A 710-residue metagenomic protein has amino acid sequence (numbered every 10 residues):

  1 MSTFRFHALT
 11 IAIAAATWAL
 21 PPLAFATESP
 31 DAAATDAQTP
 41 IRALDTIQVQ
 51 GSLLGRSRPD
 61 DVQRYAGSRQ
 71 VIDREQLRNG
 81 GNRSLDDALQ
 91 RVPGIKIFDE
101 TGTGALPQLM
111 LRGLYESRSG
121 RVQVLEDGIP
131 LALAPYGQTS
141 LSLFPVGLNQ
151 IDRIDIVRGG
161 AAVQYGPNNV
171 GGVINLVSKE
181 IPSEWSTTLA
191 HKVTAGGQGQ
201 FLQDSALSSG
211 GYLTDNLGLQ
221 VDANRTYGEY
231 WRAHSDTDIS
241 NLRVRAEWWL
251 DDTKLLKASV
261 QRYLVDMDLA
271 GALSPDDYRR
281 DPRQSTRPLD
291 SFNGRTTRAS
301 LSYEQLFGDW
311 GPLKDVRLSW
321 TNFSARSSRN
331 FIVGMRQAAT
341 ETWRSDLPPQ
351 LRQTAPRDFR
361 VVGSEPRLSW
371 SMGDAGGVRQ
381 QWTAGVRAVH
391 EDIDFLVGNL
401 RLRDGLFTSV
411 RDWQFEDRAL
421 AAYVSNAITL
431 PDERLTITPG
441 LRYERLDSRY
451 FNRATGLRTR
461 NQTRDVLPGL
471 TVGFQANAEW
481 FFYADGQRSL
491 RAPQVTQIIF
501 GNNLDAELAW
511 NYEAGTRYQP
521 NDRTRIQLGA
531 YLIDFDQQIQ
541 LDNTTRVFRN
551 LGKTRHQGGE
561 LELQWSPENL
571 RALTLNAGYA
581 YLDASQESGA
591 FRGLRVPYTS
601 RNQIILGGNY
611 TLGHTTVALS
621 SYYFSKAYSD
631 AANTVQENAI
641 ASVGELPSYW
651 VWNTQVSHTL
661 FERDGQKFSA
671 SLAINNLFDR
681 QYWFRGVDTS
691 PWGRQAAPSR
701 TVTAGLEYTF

Functional and structural regions predicted by a protein language model:
I11, T46, S209-Y212, N426 (+3 more regions): Conserved C-terminal beta-signal and adjacent last beta-strands/turns of outer-membrane beta-barrel proteins
D61, D86-L133: Extracytoplasmic beta-strand/coil segments of soluble accessory domains associated with Gram-negative outer-membrane
I129-R158: Short acidic/polar hinge/loop motifs at secondary-structure boundaries that mediate gating or recognition
A161, S178-G210, A223, Y230-R232 (+2 more regions): Short strand-turn segments of transmembrane beta-barrel domains in outer membranes, especially the first one or two
G199-Y227, W231-L269, S291-L306: Transmembrane beta-barrel wall of Gram-negative outer-membrane proteins
W249, L255-K257, Q261, G294-R453 (+2 more regions): Face-selective signature of the C-terminal outer-membrane beta-barrel domain
S302-L306, G311-R336, D394, Q475 (+4 more regions): Membrane-embedded beta-barrel scaffold of Gram-negative outer-membrane proteins
S369-G373, P431, I437, A530-D534 (+4 more regions): Gram-negative outer-membrane beta-barrel transporters
